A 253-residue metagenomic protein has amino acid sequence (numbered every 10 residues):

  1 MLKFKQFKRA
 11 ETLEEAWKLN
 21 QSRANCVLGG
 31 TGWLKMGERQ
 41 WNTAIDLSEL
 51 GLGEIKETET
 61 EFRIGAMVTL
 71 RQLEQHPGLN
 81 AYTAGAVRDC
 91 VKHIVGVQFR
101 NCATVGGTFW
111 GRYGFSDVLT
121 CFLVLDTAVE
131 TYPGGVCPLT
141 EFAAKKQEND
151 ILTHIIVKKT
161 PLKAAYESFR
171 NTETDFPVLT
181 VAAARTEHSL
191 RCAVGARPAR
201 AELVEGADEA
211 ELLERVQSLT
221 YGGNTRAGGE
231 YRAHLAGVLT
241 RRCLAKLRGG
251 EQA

Functional and structural regions predicted by a protein language model:
M1-A253: C-terminal structural segment of proteins
